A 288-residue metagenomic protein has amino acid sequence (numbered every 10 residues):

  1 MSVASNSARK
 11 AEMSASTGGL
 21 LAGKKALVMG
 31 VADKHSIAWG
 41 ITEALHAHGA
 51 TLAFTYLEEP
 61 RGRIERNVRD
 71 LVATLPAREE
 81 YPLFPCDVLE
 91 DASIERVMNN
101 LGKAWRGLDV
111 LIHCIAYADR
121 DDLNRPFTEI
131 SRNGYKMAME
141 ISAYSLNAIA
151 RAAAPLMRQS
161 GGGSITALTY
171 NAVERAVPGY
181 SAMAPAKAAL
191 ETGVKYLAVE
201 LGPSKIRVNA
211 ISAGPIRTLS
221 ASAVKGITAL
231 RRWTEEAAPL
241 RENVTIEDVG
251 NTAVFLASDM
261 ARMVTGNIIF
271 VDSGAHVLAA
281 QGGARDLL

Functional and structural regions predicted by a protein language model:
S2-M137, A223: Short-chain dehydrogenase/reductase
G30-I37, A116-R151, R158-P203, P215-R217 (+1 more regions): Catalytic loop of short-chain dehydrogenase/reductase
H46, R106, R158-Q159, V199-S204 (+3 more regions): A short hydrophobic alpha-helix cap/turn motif
L75-E79, A223-A238, N243: A short C-terminal helix-loop "cap" of Rossmann-like NAD(P)-dependent dehydrogenase/epimerase domains
G202, R207, V264-G266: Short, small/polar-rich loop/turn modules that mediate ligand/substrate recognition or access, typified
V208, S212-A223, V271: Short, flexible catalytic-loop segment of classical short-chain dehydrogenase/reductase
A238-V249, M260: A conserved structural motif in NAD(P)-dependent oxidoreductases
T265-L288: Short C-terminal tail/terminal secondary-structure segment of NAD(P)H-dependent dehydrogenase/reductase domains
